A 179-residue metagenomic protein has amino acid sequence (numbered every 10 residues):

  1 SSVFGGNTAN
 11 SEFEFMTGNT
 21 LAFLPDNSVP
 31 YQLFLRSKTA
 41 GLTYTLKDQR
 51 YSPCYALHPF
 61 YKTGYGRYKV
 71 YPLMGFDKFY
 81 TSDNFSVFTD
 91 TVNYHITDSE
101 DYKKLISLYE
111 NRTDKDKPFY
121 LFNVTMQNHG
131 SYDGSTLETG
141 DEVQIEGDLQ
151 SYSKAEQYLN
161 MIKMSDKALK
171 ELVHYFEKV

Functional and structural regions predicted by a protein language model:
S1-V179: Solvent-exposed soluble domains appended to multi-pass membrane proteins
